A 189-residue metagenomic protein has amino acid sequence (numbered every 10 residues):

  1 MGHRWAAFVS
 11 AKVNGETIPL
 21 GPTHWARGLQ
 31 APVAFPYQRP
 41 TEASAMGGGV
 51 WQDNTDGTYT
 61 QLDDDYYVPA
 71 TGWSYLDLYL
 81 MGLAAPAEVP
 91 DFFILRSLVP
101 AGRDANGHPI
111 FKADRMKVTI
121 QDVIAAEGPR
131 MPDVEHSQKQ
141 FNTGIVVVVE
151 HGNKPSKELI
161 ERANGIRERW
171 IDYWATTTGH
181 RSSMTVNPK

Functional and structural regions predicted by a protein language model:
M1-G15: Active-site recognition of the HExxH zinc-binding catalytic motif
V13-K189: Replace "(M1/M4/M9/M12/WLM)" with "(e.g., M1/M4/M8/M9/M12/M26/WLM)" and add "not limited to" to clarify scope
